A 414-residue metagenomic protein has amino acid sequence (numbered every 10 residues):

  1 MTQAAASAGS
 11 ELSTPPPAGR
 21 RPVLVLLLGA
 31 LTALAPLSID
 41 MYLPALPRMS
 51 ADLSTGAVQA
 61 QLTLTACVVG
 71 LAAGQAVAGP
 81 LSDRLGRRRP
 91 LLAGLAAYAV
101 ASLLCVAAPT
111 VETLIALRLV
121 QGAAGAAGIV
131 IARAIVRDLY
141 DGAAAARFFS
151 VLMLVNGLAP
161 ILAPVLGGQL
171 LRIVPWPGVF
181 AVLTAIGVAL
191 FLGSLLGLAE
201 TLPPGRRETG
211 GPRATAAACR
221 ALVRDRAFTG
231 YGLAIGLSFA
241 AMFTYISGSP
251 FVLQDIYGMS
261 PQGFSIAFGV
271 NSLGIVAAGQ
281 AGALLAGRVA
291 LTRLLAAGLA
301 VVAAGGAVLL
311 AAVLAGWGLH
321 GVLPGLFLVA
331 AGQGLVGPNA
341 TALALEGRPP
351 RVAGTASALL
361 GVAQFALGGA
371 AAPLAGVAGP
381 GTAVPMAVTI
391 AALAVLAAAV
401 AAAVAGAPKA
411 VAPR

Functional and structural regions predicted by a protein language model:
S10-A18, T201-G232: Juxtamembrane intracellular "pre-TM" segments in multi-pass secondary transporters
D52-S54, G86, A107-T113, A124 (+2 more regions): Helix-breaking motifs and short loop linkers at transmembrane-helix boundaries and internal kinks in secondary membrane
A73-E112: Conserved MFS/SLC helix-loop-helix module at the cytosolic interface between two early adjacent transmembrane helices
A97, A101-L104, E112-Q121, H320-L328: Paired small-residue
P109, T113, D141-A144, S150-L196: Helix-loop-helix hairpin linking two adjacent transmembrane segments in secondary transporters
L117-L158: Cytoplasmic helix-loop-helix junction between adjacent transmembrane helices in 12-TM secondary transporters
A185-R206, V400-V404: C-terminal membrane-cytosol helix-exit motif in multi-pass small-molecule transporters
L343-T382, I390: A late C-terminal transmembrane helix in Major Facilitator Superfamily
